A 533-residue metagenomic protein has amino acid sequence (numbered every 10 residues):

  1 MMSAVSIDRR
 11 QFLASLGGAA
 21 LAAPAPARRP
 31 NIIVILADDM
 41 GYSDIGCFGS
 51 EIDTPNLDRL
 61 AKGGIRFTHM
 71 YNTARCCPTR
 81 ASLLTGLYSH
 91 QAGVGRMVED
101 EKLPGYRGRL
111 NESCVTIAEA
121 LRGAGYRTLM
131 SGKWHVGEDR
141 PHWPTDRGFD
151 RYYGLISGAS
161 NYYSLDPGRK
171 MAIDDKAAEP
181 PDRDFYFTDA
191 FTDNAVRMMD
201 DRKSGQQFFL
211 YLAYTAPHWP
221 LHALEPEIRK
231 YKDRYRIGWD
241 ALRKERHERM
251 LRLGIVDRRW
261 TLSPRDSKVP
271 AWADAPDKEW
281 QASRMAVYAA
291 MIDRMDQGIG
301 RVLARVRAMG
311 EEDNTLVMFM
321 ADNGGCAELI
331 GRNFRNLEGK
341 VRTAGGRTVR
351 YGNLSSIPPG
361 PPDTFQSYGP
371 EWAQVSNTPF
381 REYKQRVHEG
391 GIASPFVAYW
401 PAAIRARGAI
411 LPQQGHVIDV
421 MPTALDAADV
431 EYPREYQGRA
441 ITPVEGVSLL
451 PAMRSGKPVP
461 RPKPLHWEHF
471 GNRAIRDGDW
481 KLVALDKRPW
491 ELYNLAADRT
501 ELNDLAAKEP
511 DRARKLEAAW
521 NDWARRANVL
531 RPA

Functional and structural regions predicted by a protein language model:
M2-D486, W490, A497-R525, V529-A533: Formylglycine-dependent sulfatase
